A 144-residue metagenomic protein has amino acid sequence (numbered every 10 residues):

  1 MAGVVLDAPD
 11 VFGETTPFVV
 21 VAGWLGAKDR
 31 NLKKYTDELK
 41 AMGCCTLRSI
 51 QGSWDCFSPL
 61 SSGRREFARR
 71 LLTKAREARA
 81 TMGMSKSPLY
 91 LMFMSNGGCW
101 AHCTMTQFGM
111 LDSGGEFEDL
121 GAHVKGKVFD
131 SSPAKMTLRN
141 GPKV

Functional and structural regions predicted by a protein language model:
M1-C56: Short, surface-exposed "cap/lid" segments of acyl-processing enzymes
L25-K28, F93-W100, K135: Gly/Ser/Thr-rich loops at beta-strand to alpha-helix junctions that form or flank small-molecule/cofactor-binding
S53-S85: Catalytic nucleophile-loop/oxyanion-hole region of alpha/beta-hydrolase and closely related hydrolase-like folds
F57-S61, K135-V144: Alpha-helical membrane-targeting segments
M84-K86, M110-H123: Flexible extramembrane linkers and terminal tails adjacent to transmembrane helices in organellar membrane proteins
L89-S95, K127: Conserved alpha/beta-hydrolase fold motif
W100-L111: Short glycine-enriched nucleophile-adjacent loop and the immediately C-terminal alpha-helix near the catalytic center
V124-T137: Active-site nucleophile loop of the alpha/beta-hydrolase fold
